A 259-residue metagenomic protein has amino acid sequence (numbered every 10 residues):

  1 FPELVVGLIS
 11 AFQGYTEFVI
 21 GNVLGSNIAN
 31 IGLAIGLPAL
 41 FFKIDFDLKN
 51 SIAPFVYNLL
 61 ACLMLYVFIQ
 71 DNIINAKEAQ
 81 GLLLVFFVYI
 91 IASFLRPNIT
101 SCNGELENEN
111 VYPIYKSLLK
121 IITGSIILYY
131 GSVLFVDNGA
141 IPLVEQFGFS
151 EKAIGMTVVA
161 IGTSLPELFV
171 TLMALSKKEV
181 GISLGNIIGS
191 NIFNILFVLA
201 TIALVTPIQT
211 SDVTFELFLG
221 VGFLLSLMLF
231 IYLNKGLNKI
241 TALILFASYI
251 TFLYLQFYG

Functional and structural regions predicted by a protein language model:
F1-G259: Hydrophobic alpha-helical segments, chiefly the membrane-spanning helices and signal/signal-anchor peptides
